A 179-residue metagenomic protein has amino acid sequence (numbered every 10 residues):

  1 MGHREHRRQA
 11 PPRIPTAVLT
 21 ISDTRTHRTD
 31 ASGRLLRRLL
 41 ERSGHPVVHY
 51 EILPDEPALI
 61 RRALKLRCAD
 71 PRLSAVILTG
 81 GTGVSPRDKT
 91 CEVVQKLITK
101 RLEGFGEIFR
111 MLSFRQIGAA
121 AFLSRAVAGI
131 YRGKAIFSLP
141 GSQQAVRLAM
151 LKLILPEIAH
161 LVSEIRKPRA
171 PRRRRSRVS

Functional and structural regions predicted by a protein language model:
M1-S179: Non-catalytic beta/alpha edge segments that cap or flank active sites
